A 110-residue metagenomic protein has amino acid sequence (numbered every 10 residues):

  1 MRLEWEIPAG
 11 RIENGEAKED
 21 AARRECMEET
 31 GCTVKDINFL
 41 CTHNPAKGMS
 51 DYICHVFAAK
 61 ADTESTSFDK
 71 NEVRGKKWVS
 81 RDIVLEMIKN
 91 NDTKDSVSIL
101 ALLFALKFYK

Functional and structural regions predicted by a protein language model:
M1-I7: N-terminal strand-loop-strand
A9-L100: Unchanged
I99-K110: Short, amphipathic C-terminal "tail helix"
